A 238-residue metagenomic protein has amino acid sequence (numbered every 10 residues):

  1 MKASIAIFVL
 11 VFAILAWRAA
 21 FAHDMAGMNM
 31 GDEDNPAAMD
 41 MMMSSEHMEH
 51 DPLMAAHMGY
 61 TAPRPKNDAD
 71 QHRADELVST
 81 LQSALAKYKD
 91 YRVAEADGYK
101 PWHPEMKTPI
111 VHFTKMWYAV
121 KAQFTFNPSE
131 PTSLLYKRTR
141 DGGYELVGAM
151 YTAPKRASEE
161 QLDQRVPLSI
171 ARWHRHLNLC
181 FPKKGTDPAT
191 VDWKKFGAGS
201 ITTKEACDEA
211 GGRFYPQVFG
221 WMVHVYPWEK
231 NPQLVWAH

Functional and structural regions predicted by a protein language model:
M1-I5: Positively charged n-region of N-terminal signal peptides that target proteins for export
I7-A16: Bacterial N-terminal signal peptides
N29-G31, N35-H238: Primary mode marks residue(s) on the alpha4-beta5-alpha5 output face of response regulator receiver
